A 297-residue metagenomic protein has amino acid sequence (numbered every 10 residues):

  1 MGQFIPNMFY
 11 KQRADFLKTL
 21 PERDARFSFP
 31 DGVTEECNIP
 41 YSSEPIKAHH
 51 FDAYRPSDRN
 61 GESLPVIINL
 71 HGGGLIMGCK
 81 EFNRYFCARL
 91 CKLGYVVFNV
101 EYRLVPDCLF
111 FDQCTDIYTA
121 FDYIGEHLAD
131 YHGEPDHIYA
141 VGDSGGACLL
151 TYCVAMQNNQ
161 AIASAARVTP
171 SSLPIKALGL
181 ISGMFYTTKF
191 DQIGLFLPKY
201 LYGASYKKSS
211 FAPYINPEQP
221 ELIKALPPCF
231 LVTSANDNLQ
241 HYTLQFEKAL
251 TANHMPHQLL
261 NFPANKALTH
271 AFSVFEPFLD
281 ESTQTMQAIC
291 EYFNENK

Functional and structural regions predicted by a protein language model:
M1-K297: Alpha/beta-hydrolase superfamily serine-hydrolase fold, recognizing
